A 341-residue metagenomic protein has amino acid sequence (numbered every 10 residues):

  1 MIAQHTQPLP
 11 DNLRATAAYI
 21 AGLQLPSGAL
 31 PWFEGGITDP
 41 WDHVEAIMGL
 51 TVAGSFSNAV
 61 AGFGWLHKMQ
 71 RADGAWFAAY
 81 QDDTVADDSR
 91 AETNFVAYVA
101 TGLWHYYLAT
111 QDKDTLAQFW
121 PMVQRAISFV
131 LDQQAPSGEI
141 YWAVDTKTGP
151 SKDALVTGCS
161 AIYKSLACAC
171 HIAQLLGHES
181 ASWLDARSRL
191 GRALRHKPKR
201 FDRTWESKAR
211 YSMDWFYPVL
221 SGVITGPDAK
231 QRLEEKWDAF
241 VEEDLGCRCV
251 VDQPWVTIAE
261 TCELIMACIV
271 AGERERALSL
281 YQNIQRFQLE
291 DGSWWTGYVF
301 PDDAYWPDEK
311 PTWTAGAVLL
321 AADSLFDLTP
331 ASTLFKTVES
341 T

Functional and structural regions predicted by a protein language model:
M1-T6, V44-N58, Y98-T115, S160-H178 (+3 more regions): Well-ordered alpha-helical scaffold segments within catalytic/enzyme domains
I2-I37, V60-V96, W120, R125-D153 (+3 more regions): Extended glycan-interaction surfaces of carbohydrate-active proteins
P31-E34, K113-A117, G177-A181, A304: Short, surface-exposed loop/turn segments at secondary-structure junctions
I37-T51, T115, S151-A154, T337: Alpha-helical scaffold segments that form or flank carboxylate-/histidine-based iron centers
V156-R200: Active-site neighborhood of glycoside hydrolase catalytic domains
